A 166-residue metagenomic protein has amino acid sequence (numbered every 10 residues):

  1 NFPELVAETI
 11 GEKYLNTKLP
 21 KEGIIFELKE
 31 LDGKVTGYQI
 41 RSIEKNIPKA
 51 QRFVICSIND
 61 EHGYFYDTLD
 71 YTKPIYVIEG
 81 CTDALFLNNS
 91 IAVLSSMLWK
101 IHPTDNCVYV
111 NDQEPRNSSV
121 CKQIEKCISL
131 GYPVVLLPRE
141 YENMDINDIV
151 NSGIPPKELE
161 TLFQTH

Functional and structural regions predicted by a protein language model:
N1-E22, N151-H166: Short, small/acidic-rich helices and loops at N termini and domain boundaries of DNA replication/processing enzymes
L5-N106, V120-C121: Phosphate-handling DNA/RNA-contact segment within nucleic-acid enzymes
P48, T72-I75, C81-H166: TOPRIM fold recognition
